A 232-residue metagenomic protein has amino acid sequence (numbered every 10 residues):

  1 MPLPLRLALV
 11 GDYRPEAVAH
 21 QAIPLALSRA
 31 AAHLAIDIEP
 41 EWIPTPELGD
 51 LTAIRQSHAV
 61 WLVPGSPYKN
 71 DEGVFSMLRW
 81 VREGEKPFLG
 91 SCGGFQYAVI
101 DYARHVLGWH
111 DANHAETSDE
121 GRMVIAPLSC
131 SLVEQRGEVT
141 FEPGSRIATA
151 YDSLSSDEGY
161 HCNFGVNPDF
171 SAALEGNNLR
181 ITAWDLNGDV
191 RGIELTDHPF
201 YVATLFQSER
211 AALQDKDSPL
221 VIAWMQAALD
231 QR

Functional and structural regions predicted by a protein language model:
M1-F95, I100-S155, N163-N177, I181-D197 (+1 more regions): N-terminal beta1-alpha1 cap of cysteine-dependent amidohydrolase-like domains
Y160: An anion-binding catalytic pocket shared by soluble metabolic enzymes
